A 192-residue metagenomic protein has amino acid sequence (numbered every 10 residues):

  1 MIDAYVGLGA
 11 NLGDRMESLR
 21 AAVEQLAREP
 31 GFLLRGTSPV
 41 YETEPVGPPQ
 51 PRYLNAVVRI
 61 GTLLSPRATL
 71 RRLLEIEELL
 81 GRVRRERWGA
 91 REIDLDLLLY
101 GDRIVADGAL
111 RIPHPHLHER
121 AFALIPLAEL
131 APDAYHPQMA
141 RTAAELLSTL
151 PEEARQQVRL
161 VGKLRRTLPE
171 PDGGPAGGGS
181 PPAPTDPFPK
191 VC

Functional and structural regions predicted by a protein language model:
M1-E42: N-terminal beta1-alpha1 ligand-phosphate binding loop
G36, T43-L54, L64-L70, L74-G174 (+1 more regions): Flexible, gly/pro- and Lys/Arg-enriched active-site loops
G179-A183: Short, low-complexity intrinsically disordered segments enriched in A/P/G/S/L with frequent Arg, especially at protein
